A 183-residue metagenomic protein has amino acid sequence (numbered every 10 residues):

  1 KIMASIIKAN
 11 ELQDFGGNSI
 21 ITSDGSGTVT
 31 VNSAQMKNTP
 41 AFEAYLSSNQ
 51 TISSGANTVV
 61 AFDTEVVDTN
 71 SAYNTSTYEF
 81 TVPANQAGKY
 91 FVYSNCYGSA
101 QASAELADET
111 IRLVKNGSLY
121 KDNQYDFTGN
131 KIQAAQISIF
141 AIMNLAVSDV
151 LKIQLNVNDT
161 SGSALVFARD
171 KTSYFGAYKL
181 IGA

Functional and structural regions predicted by a protein language model:
K1-I2, R112: Structured catalytic/translocation cores of nucleotide/phosphate-coupled proteins
I2, I7, L12-Q13, N18-K37: Low-complexity, small-hydrophobic/phenylalanine-enriched stretches that adopt extended beta/coil conformations used
I7, Q35-A183: Extracellular jelly-roll beta-sandwich "head" domains, especially the C-terminal globular C1q domain
